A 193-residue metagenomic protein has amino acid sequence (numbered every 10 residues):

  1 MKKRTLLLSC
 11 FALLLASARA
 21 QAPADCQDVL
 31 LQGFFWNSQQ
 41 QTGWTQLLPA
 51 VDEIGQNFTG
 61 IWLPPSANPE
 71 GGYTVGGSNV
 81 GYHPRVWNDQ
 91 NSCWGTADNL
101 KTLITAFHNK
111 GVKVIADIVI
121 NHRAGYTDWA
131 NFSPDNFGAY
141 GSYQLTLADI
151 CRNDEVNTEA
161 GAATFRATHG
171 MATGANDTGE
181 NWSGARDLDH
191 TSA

Functional and structural regions predicted by a protein language model:
M1-L7: Bacterial N-terminal signal peptides that target proteins for export
R4, S17-A22: Bacterial Sec-dependent N-terminal signal peptides
L8-A16: Bacterial N-terminal signal peptides
A22-D52, Q56-G60, P64-A193: Substrate-binding/active-site clefts of carbohydrate-active enzymes
